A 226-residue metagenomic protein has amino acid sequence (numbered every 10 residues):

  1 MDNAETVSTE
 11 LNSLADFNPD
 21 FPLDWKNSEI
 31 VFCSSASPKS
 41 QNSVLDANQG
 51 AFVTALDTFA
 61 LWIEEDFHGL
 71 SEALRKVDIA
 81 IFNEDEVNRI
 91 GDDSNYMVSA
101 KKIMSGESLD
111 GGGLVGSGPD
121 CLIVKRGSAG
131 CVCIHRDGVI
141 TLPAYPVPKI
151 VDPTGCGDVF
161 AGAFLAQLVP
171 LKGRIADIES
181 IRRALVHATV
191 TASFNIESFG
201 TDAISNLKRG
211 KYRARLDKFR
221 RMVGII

Functional and structural regions predicted by a protein language model:
M1-F32, A47-G50, R213-I226: Conserved N-terminal subdomain of the carbohydrate kinase-like
T6-S8, S34, D57, K125: Short beta-strand segments
L11-D16, T58-E65: Short gly/ser/thr-rich secondary-structure transition/capping motifs
S34-S35, N83: Short, well-ordered coil/turn residues at beta-beta hairpins and beta-strand->alpha-helix junctions within
S35-S40, F59-I63: Short beta->alpha connector loops
D46-V53, A60-P143, K149, I178: Conserved phosphate/ATP/ADP-binding segment of small-molecule kinases
S117-D120, Y145-I225: Conserved post-catalytic alpha-helical subdomain immediately downstream of the catalytic base and nucleotide-binding
